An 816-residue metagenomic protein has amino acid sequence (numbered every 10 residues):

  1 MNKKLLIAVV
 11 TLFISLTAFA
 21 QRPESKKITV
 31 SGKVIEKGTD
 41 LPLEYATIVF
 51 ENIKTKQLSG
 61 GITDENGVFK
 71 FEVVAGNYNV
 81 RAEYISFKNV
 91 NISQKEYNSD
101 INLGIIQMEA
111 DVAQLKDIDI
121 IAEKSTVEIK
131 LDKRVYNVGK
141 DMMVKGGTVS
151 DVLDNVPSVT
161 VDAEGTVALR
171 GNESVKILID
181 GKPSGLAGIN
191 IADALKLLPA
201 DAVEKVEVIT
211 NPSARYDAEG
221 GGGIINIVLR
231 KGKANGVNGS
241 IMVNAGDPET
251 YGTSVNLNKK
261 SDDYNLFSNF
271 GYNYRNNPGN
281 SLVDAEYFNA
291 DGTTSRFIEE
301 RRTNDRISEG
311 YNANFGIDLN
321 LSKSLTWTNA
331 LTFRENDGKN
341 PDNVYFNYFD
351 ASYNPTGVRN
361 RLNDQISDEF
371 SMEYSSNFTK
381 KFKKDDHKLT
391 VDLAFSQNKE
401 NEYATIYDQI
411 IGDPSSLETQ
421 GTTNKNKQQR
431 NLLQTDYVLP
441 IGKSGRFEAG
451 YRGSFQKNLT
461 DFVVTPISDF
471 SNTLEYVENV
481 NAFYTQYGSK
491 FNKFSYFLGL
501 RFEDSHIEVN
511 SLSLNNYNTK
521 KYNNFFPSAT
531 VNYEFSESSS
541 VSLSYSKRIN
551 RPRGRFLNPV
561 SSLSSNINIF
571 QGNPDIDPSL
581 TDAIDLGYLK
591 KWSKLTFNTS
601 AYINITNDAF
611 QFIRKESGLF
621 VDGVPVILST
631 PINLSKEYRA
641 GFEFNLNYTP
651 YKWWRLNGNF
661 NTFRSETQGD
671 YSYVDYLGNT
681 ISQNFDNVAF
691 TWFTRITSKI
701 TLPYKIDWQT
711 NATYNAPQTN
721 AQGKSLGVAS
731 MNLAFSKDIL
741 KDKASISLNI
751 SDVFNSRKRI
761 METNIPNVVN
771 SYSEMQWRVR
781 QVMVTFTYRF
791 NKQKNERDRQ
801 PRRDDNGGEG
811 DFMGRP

Functional and structural regions predicted by a protein language model:
I35, V49-E51, E83-F87, D100-M142 (+3 more regions): Short, acidic, small-residue-rich periplasmic hinge/interaction motif at the N-terminus of Gram-negative outer-membrane
E51-K56, N79-Q94: A short, solvent-exposed loop/turn motif at the edges and junctions of modular extracellular/periplasmic domains
N52-V68: Short, acidic Ser/Thr/Gly-rich low-complexity loop/linker segments typical of extracellular and cell-surface proteins
E72, V149, N155, K182-T210: Short acidic/polar hinge/loop motifs at secondary-structure boundaries that mediate gating or recognition
G104-Q107, V149-S150, I191-A194, V208 (+2 more regions): N-terminal periplasmic accessory domains that precede and gate Gram-negative outer-membrane beta-barrel machines
G223, I227-I241, E299, G310-G316 (+9 more regions): Surface-exposed extracellular loop regions of Gram-negative outer-membrane beta-barrel proteins
R430-Q434, S468-F483, N573, D577 (+5 more regions): Outer membrane beta-barrel strand-and-loop segments of large Gram-negative receptors, especially TonB-dependent
H506-E508, E537-A583, I603-P625, S629 (+1 more regions): Surface-exposed extracellular loop regions of Gram-negative outer-membrane beta-barrel proteins, predominantly
